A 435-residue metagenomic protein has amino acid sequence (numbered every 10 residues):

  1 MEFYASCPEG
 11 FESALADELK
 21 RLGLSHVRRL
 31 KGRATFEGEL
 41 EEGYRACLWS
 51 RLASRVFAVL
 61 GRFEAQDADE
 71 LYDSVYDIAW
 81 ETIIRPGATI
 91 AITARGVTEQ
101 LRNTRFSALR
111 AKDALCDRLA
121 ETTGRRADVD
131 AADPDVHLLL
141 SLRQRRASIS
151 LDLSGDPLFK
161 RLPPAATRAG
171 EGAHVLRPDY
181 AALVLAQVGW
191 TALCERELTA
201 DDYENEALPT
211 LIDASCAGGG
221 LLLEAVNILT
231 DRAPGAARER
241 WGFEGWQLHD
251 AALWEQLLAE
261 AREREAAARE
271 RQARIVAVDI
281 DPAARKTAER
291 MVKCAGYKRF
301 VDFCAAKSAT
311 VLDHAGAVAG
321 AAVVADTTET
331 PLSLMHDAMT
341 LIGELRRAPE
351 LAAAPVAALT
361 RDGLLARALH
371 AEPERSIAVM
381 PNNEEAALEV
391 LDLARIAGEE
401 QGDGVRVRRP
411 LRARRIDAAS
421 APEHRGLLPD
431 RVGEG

Functional and structural regions predicted by a protein language model:
M1-V136, T199: Non-catalytic nucleic-acid substrate-recognition regions in nucleic-acid-modifying enzymes
C7, D279, A358-T360: Short beta-strand/turn micro-motifs composed of small residues that flank or help shape donor/cofactor-binding pockets
E41-L48, D156-F159, G398: Short, charged/polar, Gly/Pro-enriched secondary-structure boundary elements
P86-T89, L208, R271-Q272, A353: Phosphate-coordination loops involved in phosphoryl transfer and adenosine-cofactor binding
L138-D152, A386-L391, R409: C-terminal edge-of-domain segments
I149-G189: SAM-dependent Rossmann-like transferase core, predominantly class I methyltransferases with a strong bias toward
L176-T310: Conserved S-adenosyl-L-methionine
K307-G435: C-terminal catalytic and target-recognition region of SAM-dependent MTase-like enzymes, primarily methyltransferases
